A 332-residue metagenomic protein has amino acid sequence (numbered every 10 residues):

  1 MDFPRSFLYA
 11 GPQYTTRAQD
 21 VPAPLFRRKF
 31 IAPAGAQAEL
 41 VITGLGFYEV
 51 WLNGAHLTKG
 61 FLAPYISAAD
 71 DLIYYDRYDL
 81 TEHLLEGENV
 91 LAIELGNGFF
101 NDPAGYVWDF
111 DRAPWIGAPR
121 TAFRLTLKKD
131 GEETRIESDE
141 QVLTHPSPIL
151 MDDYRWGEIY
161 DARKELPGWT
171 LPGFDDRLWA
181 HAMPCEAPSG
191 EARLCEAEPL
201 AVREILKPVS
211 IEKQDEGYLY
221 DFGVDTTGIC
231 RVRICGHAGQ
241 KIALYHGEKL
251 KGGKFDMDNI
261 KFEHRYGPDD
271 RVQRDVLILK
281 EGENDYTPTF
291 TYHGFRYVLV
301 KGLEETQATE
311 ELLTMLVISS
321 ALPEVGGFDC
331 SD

Functional and structural regions predicted by a protein language model:
M1-D332: Extracellular/oxidizing-compartment recognition motifs
